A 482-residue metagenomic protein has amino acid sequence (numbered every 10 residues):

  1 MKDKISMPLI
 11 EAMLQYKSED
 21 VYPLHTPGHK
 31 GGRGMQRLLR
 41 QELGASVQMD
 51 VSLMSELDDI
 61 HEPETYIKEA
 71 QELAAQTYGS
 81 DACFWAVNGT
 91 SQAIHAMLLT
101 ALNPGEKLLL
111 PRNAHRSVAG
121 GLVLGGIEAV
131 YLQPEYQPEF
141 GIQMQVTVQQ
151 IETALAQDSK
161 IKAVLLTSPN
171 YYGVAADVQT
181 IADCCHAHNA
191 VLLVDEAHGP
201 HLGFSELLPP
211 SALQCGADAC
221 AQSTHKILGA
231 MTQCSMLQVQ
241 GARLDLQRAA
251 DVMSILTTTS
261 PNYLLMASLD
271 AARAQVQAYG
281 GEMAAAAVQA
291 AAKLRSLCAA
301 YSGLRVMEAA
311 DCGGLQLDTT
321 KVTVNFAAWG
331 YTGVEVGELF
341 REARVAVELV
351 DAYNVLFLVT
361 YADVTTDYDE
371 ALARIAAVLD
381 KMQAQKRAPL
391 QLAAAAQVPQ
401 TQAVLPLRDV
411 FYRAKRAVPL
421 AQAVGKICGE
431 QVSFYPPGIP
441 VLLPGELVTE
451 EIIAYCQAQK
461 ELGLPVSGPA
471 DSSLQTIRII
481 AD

Functional and structural regions predicted by a protein language model:
M1-T65, P437: N-terminal "arm"/small-domain region of PLP-dependent enzymes with the aminotransferase-like
L9-L14, D20, L38-R40, E62 (+2 more regions): Conserved PLP-enzyme active-site core in the AAT-like
V47-T90: Conserved N-terminal alpha-helix of the aminotransferase class I/II PLP-enzyme fold
N170, A328, Y361-T365: A generic structural motif
Q238, N325, L358-T360: Short hydrophobic/aromatic beta-strand micro-patches that form the beta-sheet surface supporting nucleotide- or nucleic
L246-A250, S268-Q277, L315-T320, L349-V355 (+1 more regions): Short acidic (Asp/Glu) and glycine-rich catalytic loops that position anionic groups and cofactors
E282-L356, Q383-P399: Conserved small-domain helix->loop->beta segment predominantly found in fold-type I
E342, E348-D482: PLP-dependent enzyme catalytic core of the Aspartate aminotransferase-like
